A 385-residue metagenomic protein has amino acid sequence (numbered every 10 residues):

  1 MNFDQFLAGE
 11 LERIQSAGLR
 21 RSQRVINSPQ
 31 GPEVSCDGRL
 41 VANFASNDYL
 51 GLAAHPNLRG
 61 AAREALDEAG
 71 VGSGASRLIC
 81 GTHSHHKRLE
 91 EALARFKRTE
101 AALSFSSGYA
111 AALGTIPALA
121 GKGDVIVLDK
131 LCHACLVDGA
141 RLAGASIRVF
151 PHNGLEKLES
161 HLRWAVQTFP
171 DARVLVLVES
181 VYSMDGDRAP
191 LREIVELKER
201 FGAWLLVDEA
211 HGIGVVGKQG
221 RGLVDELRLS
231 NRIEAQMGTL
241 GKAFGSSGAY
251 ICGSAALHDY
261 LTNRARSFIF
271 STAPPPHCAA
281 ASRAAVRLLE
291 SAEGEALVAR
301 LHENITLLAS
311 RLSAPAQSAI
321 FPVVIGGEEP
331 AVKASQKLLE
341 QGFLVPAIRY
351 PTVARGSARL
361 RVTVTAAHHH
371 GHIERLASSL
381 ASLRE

Functional and structural regions predicted by a protein language model:
L7-G9, R13-V71, A203: N-terminal "arm"/small-domain region of PLP-dependent enzymes with the aminotransferase-like
P56, G60-E64, E68, E340-F343 (+1 more regions): PLP-dependent enzyme catalytic core of the Aspartate aminotransferase-like
S76-T82, E90-G114: Short loop-beta-helix segment that forms the pyridoxal 5′-phosphate
T115-A134, N304: Conserved PLP-anchoring active-site segment centered on the Schiff-base-forming lysine
R148, H152-V207: Active-site phosphate-binding strand-loop segment of PLP-dependent enzymes
G202, E209, G222-L240, D259-N263: Conserved active-site segment immediately N-terminal to the catalytic lysine that forms the internal aldimine
M237-T239, A243-P315: PLP-dependent aminotransferase class I/II
L297-G342, T352, G356-S357, V364-A366: Conserved PLP-binding catalytic core of the aspartate aminotransferase-like
